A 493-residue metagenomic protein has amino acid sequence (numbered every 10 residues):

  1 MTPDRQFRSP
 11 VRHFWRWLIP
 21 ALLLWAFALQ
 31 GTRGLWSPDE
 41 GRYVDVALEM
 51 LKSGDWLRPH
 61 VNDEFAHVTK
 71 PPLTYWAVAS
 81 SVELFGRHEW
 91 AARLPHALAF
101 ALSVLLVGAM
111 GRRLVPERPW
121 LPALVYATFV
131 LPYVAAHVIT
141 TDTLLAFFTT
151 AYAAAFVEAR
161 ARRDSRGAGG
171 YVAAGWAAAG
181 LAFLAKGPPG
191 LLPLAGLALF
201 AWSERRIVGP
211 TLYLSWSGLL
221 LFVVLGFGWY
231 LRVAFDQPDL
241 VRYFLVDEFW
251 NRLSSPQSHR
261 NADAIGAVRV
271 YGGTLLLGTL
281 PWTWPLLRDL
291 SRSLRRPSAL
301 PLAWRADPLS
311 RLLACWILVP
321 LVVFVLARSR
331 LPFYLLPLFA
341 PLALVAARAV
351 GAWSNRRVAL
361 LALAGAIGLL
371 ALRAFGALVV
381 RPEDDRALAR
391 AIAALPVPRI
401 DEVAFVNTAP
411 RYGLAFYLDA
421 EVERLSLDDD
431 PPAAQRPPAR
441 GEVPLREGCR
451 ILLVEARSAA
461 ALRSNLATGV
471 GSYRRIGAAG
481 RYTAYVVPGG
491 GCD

Functional and structural regions predicted by a protein language model:
T2-G351, N355-R356, F375, A415 (+1 more regions): Membrane-integral, polyisoprenol-dependent glycosyltransferases of the GT-C/oligosaccharyltransferase superfamily
L192, A461-R463: Extracytoplasmic/secreted cell-surface and envelope-processing proteins
A349, R357-V380: Transmembrane alpha-helical segments
L372-A461, R475-R481, Y485-V487: Short periplasmic/luminal acceptor-recognition loop of GT-C membrane glycosyltransferases, typified by
N465-G477: Short secondary-structure junctions
G490-C492: Extracellular secreted precursors and ectodomains with disulfide-bonded cysteine-rich loops/domains
